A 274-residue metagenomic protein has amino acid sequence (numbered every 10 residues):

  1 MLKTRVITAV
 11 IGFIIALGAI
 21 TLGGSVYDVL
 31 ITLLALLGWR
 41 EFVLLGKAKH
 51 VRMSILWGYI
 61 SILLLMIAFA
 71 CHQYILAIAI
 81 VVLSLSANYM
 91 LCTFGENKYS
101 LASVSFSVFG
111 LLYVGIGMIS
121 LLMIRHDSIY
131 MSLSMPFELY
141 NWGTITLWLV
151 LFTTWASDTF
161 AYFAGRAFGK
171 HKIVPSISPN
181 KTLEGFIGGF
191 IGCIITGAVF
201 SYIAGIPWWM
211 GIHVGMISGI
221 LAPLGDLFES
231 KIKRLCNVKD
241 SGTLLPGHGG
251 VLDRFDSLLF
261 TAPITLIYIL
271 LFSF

Functional and structural regions predicted by a protein language model:
L2-T182, F186-M216: Membrane-embedded alpha-helical bundles of polytopic integral membrane proteins
F13, C193-I194, R254, T261 (+1 more regions): Hydrophobic transmembrane alpha-helices of multi-pass small-molecule transporters
A161-Y162, R166-A167, S230-V238: Juxtamembrane interface at the ends
K233, L258-I264: C-terminal transmembrane helix pair
L235-S257: Interfacial loop-to-transmembrane junctions
I267-F274: Juxtamembrane boundary at the C-terminal end of a transmembrane helix
